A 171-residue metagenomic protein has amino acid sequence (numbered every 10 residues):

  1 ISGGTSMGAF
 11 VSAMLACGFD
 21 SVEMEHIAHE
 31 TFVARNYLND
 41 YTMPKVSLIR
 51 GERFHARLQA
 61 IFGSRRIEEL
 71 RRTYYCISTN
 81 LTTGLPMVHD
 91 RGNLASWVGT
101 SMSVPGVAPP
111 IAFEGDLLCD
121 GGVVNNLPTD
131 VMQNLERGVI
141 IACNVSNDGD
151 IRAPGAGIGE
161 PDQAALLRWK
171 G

Functional and structural regions predicted by a protein language model:
I1-C17: Catalytic nucleophile loop
I1-S2, F113-C119: Short pre-catalytic strand/loop immediately N-terminal to key active-site residues, enriched for Gly-Thr
D20-R57, T79-T82, P86-L94, G122-G171: Non-catalytic peripheral regions of patatin-like phospholipases
A28, C76, V98-S101: Short alpha-helical scaffolding segments that buttress acidic/His motifs in well-ordered protein cores
Q59-F62, A95-I111, G121-L127: Active-site glycine-rich loop that binds ribose-phosphate moieties when present
F62-T73: A short alpha-helix-loop-beta-strand transition element characteristic of N-terminal alpha/beta dinucleotide-binding
I67-E69, P105-P110, V139-A142: Short, structured loop/turn "capping" segments at alpha-beta junctions
Y74-N80, P109: Short beta-strand scaffold segments in enzyme catalytic cores
